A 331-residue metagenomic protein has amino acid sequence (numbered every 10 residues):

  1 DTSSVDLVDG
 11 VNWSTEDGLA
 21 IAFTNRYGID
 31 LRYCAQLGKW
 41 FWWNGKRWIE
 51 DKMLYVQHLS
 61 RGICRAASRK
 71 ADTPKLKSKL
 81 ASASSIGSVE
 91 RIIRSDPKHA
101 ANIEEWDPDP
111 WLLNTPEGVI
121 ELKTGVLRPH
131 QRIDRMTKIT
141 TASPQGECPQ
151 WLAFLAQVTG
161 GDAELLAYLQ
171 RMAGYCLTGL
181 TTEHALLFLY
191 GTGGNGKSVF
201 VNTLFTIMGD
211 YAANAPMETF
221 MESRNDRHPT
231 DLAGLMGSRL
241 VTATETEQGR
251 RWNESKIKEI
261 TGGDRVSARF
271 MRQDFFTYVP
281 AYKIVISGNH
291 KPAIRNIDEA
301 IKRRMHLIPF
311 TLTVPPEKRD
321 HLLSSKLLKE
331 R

Functional and structural regions predicted by a protein language model:
T2-A142: Intein modules and their embedded homing endonuclease domains
Y27-L54, E105-D107, L112, V119-G237 (+1 more regions): P-loop NTPase catalytic core of nucleic-acid-dependent motor ATPases
L59, I63, F200-T203, W252-I260 (+2 more regions): Alpha-helical scaffold elements adjacent to nucleotide-binding pockets in ATP/GTP-utilizing enzyme cores
V119, E247-Q248, N289-I294, T311-P315: Conserved nucleotide-binding/hydrolysis micro-motifs of P-loop NTPases
A215-H228, S255-D274, K318-L327: Substrate-gripping "pore-loop 1 plus following alpha2 helix"
T230-G237, A268-S287: AAA+/SF3 P-loop NTPase mechanochemical coupling elements
S238-G263, F276, I294-I301: Conserved AAA+/SF3 P-loop NTPase catalytic/coupling segment centered on the Walker-B
T277-A281, I297-R331: Phosphate-sensing "switch" segment of ASCE/P-loop ATPases
